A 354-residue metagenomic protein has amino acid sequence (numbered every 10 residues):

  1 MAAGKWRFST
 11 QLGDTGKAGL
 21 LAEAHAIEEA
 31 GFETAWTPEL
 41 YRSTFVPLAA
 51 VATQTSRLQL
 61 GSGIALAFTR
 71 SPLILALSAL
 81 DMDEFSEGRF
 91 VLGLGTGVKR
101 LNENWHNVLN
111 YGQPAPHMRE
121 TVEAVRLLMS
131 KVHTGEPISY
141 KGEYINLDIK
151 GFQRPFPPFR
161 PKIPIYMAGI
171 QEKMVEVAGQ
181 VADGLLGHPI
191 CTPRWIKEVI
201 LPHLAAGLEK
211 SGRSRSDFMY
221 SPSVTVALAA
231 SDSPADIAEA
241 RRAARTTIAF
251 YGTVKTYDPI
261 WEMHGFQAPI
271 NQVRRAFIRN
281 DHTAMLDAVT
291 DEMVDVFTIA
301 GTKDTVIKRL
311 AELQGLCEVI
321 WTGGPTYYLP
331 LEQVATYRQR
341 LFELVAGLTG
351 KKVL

Functional and structural regions predicted by a protein language model:
M1-L354: Active-site-adjacent structural elements that line small-molecule/cofactor binding pockets in enzymes
